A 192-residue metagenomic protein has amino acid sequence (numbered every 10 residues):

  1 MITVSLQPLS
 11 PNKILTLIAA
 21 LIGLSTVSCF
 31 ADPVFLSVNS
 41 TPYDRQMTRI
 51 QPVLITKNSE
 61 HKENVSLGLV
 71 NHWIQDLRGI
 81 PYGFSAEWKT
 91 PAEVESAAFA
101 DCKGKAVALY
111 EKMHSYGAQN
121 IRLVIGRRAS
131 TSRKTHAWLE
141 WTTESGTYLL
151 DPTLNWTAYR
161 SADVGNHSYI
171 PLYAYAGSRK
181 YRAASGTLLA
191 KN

Functional and structural regions predicted by a protein language model:
I2, S28-N192: A structural boundary/capping signal
I2-T16: Bacterial N-terminal signal peptides that target proteins for export
Q7, T26-S28: Compositionally biased, intrinsically disordered low-complexity regions
T16-T26: Bacterial N-terminal signal peptides
